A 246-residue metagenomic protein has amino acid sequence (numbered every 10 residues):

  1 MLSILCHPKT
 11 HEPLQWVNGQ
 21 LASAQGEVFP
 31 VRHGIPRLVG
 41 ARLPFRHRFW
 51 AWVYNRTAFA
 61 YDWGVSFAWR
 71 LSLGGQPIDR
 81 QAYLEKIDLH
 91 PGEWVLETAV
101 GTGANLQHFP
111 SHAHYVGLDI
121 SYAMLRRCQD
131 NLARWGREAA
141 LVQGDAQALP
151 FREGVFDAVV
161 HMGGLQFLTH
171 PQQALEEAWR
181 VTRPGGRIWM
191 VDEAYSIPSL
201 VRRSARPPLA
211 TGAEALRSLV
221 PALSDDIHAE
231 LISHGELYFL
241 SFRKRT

Functional and structural regions predicted by a protein language model:
M1-W52: N-terminal auxiliary segments of SAM/dcSAM-dependent transferases
V39-H90, A104-N105, M124-R127, N131-W135 (+2 more regions): Conserved class I S-adenosyl-L-methionine
W94-A148: Class I SAM-dependent methyltransferase SAM/SAH-binding core
Q147-A158: A short acidic, Gly/Pro-enriched loop at the edge of an enzyme's catalytic core that lines a small-molecule cofactor
A158-H170: A short SAM/SAH-binding and catalytic strip from SAM-dependent methyltransferases
Q172-P184: A short glycine-rich, Lys/Arg-flanked "PGG" loop and its adjoining helix->strand segment in the class I
G185-D192: Conserved beta-strand signature within the Rossmann-like core of class I S-adenosyl-L-methionine
P208-S224, Y238: Short alpha-helix
